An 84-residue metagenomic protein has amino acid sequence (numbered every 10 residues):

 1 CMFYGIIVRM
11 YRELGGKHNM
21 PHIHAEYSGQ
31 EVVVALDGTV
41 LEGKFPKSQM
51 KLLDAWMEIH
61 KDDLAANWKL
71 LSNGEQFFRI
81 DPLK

Functional and structural regions predicted by a protein language model:
C1-F3, A25: Short acidic-hydrophobic surface loop/beta-edge motif
F3-R9: Charge-dense, helix-prone N-terminal extensions
Y11-S48: A short, structured beta-strand/loop element
L52-K84: C-terminal structural segments of small proteins and small subunits
